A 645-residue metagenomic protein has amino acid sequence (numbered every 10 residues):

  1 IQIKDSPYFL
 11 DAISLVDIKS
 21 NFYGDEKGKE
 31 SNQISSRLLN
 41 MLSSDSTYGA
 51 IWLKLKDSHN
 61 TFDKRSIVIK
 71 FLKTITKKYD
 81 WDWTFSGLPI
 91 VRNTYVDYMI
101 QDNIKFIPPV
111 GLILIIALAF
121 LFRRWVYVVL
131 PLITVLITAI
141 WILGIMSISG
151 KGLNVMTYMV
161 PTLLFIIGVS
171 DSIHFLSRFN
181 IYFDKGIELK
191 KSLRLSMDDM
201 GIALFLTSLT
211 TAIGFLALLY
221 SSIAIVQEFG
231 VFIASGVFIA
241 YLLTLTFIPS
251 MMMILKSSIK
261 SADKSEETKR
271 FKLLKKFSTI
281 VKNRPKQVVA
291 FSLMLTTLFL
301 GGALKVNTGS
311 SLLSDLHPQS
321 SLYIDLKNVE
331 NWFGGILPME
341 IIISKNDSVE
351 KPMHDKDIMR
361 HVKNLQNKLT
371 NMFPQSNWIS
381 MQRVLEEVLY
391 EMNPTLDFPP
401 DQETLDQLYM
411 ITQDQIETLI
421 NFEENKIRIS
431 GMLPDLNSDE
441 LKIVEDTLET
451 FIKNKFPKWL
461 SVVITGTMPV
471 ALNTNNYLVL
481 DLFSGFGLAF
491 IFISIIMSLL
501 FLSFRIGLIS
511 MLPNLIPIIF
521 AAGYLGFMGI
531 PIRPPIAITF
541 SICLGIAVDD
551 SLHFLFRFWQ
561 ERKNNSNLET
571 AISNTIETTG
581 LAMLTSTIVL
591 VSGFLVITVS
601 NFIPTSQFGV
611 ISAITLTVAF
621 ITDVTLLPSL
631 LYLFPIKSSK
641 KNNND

Functional and structural regions predicted by a protein language model:
G28-W125, R360-K363, D406-F490: Extracytoplasmic
D97-L153, S221-A224, S484-G529, V599-S600: Interfacial segments of transmembrane alpha-helices in multi-pass membrane proteins
I115-A119, L136, G152-I173, L216 (+6 more regions): Hydrophobic transmembrane alpha-helices
A117, F205-F247, S494-S498, F520-P531 (+2 more regions): Hydrophobic, glycine/alanine-rich multi-pass transmembrane helices and their short helix-loop junctions in large
L132, D171, D184-S221, M511 (+3 more regions): Pore- and gate-forming transmembrane helices of large, multi-pass membrane proteins
I142-I259, V599-S600: Hydrophobic alpha-helical segments
R194, L242-T296, K563, S573 (+1 more regions): Interfacial helix-loop-helix hairpins and adjacent transmembrane helices of multi-pass alpha-helical membrane proteins
I280, R284-Q407: Juxtamembrane segments of multi-pass membrane proteins
